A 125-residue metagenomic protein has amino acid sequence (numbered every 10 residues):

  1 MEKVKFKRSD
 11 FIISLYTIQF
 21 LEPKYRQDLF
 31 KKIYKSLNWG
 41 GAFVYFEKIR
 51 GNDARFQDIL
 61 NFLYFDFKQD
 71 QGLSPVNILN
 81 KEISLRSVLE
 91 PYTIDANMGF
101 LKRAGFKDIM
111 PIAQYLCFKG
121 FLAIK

Functional and structural regions predicted by a protein language model:
M1: Conserved SAM-binding strand-loop segment of SAM-dependent methyltransferases
V4-I12: A short acidic, Gly/Pro-enriched loop at the edge of an enzyme's catalytic core that lines a small-molecule cofactor
I13, V44: A conserved beta-strand element that flanks and buttresses the S-adenosyl-L-methionine
Q19-L21: A short His-aromatic
Q27-W39: A short glycine-rich, Lys/Arg-flanked "PGG" loop and its adjoining helix->strand segment in the class I
F46-A104: C-terminal alpha-helical "lid/dimerization" subdomain adjacent to the S-adenosyl-L-methionine
M98-K125: Core SAM-dependent methyltransferase catalytic element
